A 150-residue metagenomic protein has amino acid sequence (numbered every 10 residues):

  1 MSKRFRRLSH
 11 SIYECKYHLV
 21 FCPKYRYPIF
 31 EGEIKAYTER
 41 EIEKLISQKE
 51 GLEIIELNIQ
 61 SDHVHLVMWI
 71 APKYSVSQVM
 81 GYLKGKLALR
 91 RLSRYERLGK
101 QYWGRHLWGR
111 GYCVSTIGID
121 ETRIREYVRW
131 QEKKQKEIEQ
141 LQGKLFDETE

Functional and structural regions predicted by a protein language model:
M1-E150: Basic nucleic-acid-binding interfaces
